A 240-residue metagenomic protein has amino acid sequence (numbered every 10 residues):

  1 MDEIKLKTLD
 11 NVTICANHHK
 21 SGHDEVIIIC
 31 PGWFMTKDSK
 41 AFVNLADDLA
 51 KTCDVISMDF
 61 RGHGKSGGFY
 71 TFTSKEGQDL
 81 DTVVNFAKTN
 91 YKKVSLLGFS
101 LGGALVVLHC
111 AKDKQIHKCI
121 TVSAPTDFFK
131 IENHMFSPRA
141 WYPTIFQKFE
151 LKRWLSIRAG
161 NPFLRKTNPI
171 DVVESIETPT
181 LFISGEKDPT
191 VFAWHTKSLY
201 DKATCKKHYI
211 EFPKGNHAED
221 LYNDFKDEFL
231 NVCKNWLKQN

Functional and structural regions predicted by a protein language model:
M1-S21: N-terminal cap/lid segment of alpha/beta-hydrolase-fold proteins
W33-A46: The serine-hydrolase catalytic nucleophile loop
A46-G67: Conserved alpha/beta-hydrolase
H63-N90: Catalytic nucleophile-loop/oxyanion-hole region of alpha/beta-hydrolase and closely related hydrolase-like folds
G68, G215-K226: Catalytic histidine-centered segment of alpha/beta-hydrolase-like enzymes
K112-P162: Hydrolase active-site cap/lid region
I176-E177, F182-S184, D188: Short beta-strand/loop motif that positions the catalytic acidic residue of the alpha/beta-hydrolase fold
P189-H195: Conserved alpha/beta-hydrolase "acid-adjacent" motif
